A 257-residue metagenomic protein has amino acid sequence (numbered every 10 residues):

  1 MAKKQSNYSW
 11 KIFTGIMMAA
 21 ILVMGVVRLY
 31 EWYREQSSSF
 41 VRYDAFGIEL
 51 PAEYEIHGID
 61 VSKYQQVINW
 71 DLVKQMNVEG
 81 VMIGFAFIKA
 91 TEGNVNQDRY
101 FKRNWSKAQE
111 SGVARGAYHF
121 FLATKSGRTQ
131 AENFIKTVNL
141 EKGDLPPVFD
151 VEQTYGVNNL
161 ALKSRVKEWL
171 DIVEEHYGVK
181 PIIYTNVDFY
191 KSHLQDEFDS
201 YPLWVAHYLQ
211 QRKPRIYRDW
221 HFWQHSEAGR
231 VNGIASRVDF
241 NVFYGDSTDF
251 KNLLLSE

Functional and structural regions predicted by a protein language model:
M1-M24: N-terminal Sec-pathway targeting helices
L22-F40: Membrane-interface motif at the C-terminal end of an N-terminal transmembrane signal
S37, Y43-F46, P51-N69, V78 (+2 more regions): Substrate-binding cleft of extracellular glycoside hydrolase catalytic domains
Y43-Q65, F198-E257: Functionally critical loop-and-helix segments that line ligand-binding/catalytic clefts of soluble enzyme domains
V67-W70, Y190-S192: Short, well-ordered alpha-helical microsegments
V95, T124, Y190, R212 (+1 more regions): Flexible, glycine-rich phosphate/dinucleotide-binding loops and adjacent beta-alpha linkers at cofactor/substrate
P146-Y217: Catalytic domains of cell-wall/extracellular-matrix polysaccharide-remodeling enzymes, centered on de-N-acetylation
